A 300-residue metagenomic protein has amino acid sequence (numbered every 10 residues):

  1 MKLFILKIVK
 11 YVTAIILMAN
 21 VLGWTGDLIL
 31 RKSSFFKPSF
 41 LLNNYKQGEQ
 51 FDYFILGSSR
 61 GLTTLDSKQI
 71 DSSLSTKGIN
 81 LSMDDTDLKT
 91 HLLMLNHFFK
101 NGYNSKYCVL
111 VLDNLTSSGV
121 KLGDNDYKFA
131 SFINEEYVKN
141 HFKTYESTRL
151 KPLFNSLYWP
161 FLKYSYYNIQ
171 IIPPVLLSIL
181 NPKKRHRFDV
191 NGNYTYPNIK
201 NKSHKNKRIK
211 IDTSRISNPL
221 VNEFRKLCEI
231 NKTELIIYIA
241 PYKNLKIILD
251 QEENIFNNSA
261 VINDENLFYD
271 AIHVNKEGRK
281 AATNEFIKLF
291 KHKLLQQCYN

Functional and structural regions predicted by a protein language model:
L3, L245-N300: Long, positively charged, glycine-interspersed low-complexity recognition regions
K7-D27: Hydrophobic membrane-insertion alpha-helices, especially the h-region of bacterial N-terminal signal peptides
D27-Q50: Alpha-helical transmembrane signal-anchor/signal-peptide segments
Y53-G57, V274: Short hydrophobic beta-strand that contains or immediately precedes a catalytic carboxylate
L56, R60-T148: Membrane-embedded segments
L112, N125-L227, N231: Secreted/periplasmic serine-hydrolase-like ester/acetyl group-modifying domain
E234-P241: Short, well-structured secondary-structure segments
